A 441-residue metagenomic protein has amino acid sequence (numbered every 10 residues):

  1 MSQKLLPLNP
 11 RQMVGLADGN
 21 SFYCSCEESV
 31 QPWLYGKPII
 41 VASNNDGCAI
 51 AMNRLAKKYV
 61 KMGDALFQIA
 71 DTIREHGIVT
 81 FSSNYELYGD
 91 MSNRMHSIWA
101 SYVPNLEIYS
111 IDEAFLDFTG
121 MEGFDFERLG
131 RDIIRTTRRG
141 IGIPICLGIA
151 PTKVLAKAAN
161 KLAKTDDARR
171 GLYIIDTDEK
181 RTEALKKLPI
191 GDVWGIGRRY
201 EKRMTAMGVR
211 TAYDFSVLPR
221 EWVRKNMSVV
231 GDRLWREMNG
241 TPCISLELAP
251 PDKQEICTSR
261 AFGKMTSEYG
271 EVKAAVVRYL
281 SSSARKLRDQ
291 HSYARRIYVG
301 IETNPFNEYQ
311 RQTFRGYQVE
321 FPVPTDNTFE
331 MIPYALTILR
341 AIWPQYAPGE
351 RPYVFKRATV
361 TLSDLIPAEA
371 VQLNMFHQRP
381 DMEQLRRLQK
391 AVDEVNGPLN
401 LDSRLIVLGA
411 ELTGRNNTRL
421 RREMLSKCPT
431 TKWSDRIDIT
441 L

Functional and structural regions predicted by a protein language model:
M1-I111, F115, M238, D435-T440: Residues that scaffold, gate, or flank divalent-cation-dependent active/transport sites
P7-L8, L16, K57, D192 (+2 more regions): DNA-contacting surface of Y-family translesion DNA polymerases
C26-E28, A51-R54, L155-A163, S228 (+2 more regions): Short acidic, glycine/serine/threonine-rich loops at helix termini
Y109-E113, A150-K153, S292-R296, Y353-R357: Short Gly/Ser/Thr- and Asp/Glu-enriched loop/turn motifs at secondary-structure junctions
L116-R135, G208: Catalytic palm subdomain of template-directed nucleic-acid polymerases, centered on the conserved carboxylate motif
F126-P189: Long, highly charged, low-complexity intrinsically disordered interaction regions that mediate electrostatic DNA/RNA
F321-L441: Acidic, metal-coordinating catalytic segment for phosphate/diphosphate chemistry, firing primarily on the Nudix
